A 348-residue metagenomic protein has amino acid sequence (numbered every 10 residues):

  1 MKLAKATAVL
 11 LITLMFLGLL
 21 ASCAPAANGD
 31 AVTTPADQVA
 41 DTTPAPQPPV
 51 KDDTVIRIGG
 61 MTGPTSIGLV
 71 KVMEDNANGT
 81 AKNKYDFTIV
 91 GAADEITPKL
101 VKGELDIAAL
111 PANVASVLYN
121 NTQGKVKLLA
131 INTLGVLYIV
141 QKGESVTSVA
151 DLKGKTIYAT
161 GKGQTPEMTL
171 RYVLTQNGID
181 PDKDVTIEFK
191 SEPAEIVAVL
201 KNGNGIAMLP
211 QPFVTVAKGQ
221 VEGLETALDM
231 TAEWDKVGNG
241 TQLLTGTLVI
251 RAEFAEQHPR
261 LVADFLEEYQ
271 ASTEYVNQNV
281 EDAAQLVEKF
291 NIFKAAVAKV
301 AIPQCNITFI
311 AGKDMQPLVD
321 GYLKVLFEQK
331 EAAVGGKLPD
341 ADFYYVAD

Functional and structural regions predicted by a protein language model:
M1-L10: Bacterial N-terminal signal peptides that target proteins for export
L11-L19: Bacterial N-terminal signal peptides
L20-V32: Bacterial lipoprotein signal-peptidase II cleavage site
D30-D180, E188, G205-I206, Q211 (+1 more regions): Short, glycine-/small- and polar/acidic-enriched structural segments that line small-molecule recognition paths
N76-N83, T231-T241, I307-Q316: Short, solvent-exposed loop/beta-turn-alpha elements that line the ligand-binding surface or hinge of extracytoplasmic
N113-V114, T122, A194-L286: Pocket-lining segment of extracytoplasmic ligand-binding domains
A255-Q329: Secondary-structure end/capping motifs
D320, K324-D348: Conserved C-terminal helix/tail region of periplasmic/extracytoplasmic solute-binding proteins
